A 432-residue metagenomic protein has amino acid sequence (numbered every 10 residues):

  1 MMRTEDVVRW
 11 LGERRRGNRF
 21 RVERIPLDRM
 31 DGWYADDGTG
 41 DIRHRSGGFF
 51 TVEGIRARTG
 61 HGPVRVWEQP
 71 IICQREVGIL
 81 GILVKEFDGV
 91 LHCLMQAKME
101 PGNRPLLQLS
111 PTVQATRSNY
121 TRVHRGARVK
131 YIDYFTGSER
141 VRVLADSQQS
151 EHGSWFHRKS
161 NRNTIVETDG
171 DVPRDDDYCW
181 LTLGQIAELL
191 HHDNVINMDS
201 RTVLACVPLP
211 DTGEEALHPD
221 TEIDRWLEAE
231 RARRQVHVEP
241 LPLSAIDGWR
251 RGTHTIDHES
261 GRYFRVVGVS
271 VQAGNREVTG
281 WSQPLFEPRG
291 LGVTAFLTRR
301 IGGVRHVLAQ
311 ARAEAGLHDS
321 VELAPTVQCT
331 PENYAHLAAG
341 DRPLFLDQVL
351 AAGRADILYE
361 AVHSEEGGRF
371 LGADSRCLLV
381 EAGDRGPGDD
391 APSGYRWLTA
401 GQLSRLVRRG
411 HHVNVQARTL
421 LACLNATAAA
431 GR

Functional and structural regions predicted by a protein language model:
M1-H92, E100, L217-R276, G280-S282: An N-terminus-focused feature that recognizes amino-terminal "leader" regions
D6, L91-H92, P101-R234, V327-R432: Mixed-charge (acidic/basic) macromolecular-recognition segments
R19, G290, G386-D389: Intrinsic low-complexity, intrinsically disordered segments enriched in polar/basic residues
F20, F49-F50, F87, F135 (+6 more regions): Phenylalanine-focused residue identity feature
E53-T121, V266-A335: Aromatic- and glycine-enriched beta-alpha-beta binding-site module
